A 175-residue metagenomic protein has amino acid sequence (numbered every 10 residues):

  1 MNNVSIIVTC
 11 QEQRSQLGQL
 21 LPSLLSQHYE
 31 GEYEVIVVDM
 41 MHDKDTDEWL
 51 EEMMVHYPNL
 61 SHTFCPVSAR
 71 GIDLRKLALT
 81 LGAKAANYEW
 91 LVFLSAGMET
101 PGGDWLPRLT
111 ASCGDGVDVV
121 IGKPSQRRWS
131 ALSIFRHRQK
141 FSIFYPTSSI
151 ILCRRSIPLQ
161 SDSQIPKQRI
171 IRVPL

Functional and structural regions predicted by a protein language model:
M1-L25: N-proximal low-complexity "stem/linker" segments adjacent to membrane-targeting elements
L21-P22, D47, Y88, G102-G114: Short alpha-helix within the catalytic core of nucleotide-sugar-dependent glycosyltransferases
P22-S68: Acidic donor-binding segment of Leloir-type glycosyltransferases
P66-A86: Glycine-rich, basic loop-to-helix element that forms the pyrophosphate-binding segment of sugar-nucleotide handling
A69, G103-A131: Conserved donor NDP-sugar-binding/catalytic core segment of glycosyltransferases
L91: Short aromatic/hydrophobic "clamp" motif used to bind/position activated sugar donors
S95-E99: The conserved acidic donor/metal-binding loop of glycosyltransferases
Q126-R127, H137-R155, Q168-P174: A recurrent flexible, glycine/aromatic-enriched loop bordering the glycosyltransferase active site that acts as
